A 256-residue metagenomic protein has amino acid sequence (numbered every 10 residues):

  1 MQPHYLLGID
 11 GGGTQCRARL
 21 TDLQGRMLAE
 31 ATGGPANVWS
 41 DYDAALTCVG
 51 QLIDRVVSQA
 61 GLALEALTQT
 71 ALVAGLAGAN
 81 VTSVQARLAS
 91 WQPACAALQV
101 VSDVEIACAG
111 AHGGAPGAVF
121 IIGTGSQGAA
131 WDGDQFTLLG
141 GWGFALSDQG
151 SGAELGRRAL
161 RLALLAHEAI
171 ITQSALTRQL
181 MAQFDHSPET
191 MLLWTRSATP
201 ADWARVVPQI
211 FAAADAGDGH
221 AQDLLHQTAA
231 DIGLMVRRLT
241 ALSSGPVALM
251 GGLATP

Functional and structural regions predicted by a protein language model:
M1-L67, G110-P116, L160-P256: ATP-binding/phosphotransfer module of carbohydrate and carboxylate kinases, centering on a glycine-rich
V73-N80, I122-T124, S244-A254: Glycine-rich beta-strand-to-loop/alpha-helix junction loops that act as flexible
L76-Q173: Phosphate-binding/catalytic loop of phosphoryl-transfer enzymes
